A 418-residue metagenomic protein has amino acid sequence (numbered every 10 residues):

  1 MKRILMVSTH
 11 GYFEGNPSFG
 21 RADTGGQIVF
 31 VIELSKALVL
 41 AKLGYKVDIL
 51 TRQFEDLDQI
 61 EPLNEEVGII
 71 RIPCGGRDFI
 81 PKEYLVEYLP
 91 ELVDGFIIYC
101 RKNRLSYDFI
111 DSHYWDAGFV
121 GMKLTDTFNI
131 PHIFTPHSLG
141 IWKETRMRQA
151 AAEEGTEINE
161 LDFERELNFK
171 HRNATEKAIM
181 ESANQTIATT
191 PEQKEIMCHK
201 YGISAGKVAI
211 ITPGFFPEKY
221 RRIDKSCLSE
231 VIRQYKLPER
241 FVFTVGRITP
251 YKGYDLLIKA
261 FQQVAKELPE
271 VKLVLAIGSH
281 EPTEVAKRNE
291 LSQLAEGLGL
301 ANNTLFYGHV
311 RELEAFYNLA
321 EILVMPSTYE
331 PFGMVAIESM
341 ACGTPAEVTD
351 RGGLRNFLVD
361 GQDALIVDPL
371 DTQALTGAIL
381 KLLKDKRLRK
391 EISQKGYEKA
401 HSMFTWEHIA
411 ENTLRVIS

Functional and structural regions predicted by a protein language model:
M1-P62, V67-I69: N-terminal subdomain of nucleotide-sugar transferases
R221-Y235: A short helix/loop element that forms part of the nucleotide-sugar donor recognition site in Leloir-type
K236-K252, I258-F261, V274: Conserved donor-binding/catalytic core segment of Leloir-type glycosyltransferases
V285-H309: Nucleotide-activated donor-binding/catalytic signature segment of Leloir-type glycosyltransferases, i.e., the conserved
H309-V310, F316-A320: Short alpha-helical donor nucleotide-sugar binding micro-motif in glycosyltransferases
T328: Aromatic "clamp/platform" in nucleotide-sugar-dependent glycosyltransferases that forms part of the donor/acceptor
P345-V348: Short hydrophobic beta-strand element within catalytic cores of glycosyltransferases and related nucleotide-activated
D360-G361, L365-T372, K381-K386: Conserved acidic donor-binding segment of nucleotide-sugar-dependent glycosyltransferases
